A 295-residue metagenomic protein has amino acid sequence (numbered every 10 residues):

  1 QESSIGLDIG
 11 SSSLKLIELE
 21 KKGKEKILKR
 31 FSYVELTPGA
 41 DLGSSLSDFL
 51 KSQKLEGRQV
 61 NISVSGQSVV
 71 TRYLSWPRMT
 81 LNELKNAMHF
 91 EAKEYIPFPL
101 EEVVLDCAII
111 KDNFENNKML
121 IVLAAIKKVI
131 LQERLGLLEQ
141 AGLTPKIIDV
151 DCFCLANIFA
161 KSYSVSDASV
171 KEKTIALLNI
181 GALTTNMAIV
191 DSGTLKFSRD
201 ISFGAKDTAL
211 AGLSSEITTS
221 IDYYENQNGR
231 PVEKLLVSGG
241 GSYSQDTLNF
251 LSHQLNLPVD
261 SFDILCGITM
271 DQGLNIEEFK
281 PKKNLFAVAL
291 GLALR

Functional and structural regions predicted by a protein language model:
Q1-R295: Hydrophobic/aromatic-enriched cytosolic interaction surfaces used to assemble or bind macromolecules
